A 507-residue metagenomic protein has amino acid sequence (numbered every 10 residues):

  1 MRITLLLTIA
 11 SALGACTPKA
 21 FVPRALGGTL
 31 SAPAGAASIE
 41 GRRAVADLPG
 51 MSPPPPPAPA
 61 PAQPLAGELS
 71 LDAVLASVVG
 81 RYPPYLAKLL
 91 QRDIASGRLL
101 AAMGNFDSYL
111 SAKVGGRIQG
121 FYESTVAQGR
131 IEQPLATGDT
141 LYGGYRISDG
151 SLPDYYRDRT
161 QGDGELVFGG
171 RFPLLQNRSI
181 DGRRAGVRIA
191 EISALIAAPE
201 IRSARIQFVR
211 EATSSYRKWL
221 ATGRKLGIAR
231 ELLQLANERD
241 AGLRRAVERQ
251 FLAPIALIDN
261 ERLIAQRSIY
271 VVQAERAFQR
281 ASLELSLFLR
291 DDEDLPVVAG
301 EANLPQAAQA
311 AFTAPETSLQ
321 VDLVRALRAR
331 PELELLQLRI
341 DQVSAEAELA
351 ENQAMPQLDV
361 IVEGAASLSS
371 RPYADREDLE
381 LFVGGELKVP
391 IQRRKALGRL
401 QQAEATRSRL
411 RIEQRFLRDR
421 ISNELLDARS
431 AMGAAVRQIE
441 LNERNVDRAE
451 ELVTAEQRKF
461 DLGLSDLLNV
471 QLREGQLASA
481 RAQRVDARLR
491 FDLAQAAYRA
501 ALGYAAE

Functional and structural regions predicted by a protein language model:
L6, T17-G41, L283-G300, L304-A314 (+4 more regions): Acidic, low-complexity, intrinsically disordered peripheral segments
L13-A15: C-terminal motif of bacterial Sec signal peptides marking the signal peptidase cleavage site
G50-S77: Regulatory alphaC helix of protein kinase catalytic domains
A62-A66, S111-F172, N303-E316, A347-E348 (+3 more regions): Small/polar, glycine/serine/threonine/aspartate-rich low-complexity segments that form flexible
V78-V79, L252, A256-L257, D291-V360 (+1 more regions): Amphipathic alpha-helical coiled-coil scaffold segments and their short linker/junction regions
L86-L90, M103, G138-Q161, L175-E200 (+10 more regions): Sec/SRP-type N-terminal targeting helices
A198-D322, A431, A435, Q476-L477 (+2 more regions): Periplasmic alpha-helical coiled-coil/stalk elements that build and connect Gram-negative outer-membrane
V247-P254, F460-L464, A501: A short glycine-centered flexible hinge/capping loop motif at secondary-structure junctions
